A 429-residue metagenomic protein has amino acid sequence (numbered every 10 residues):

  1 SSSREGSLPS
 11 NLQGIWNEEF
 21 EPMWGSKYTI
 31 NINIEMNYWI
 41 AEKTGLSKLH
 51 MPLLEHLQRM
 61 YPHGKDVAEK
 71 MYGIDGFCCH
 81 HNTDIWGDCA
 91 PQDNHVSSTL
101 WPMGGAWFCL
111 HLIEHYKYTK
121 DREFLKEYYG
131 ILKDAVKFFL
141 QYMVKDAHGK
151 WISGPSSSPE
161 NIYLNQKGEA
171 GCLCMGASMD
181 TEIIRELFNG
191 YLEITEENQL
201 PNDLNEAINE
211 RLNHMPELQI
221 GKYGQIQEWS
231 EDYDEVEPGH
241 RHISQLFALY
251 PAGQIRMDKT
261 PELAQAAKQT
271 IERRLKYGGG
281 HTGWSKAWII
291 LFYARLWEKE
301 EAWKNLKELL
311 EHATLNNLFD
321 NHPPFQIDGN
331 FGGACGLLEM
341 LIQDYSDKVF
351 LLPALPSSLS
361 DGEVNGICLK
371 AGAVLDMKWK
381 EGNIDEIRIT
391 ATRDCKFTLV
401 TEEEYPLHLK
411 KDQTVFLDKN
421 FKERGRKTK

Functional and structural regions predicted by a protein language model:
S1-E5, G76: Conserved oxyanion/phosphate-binding beta-strand-loop segments in alpha/beta enzyme cores
S3, P9-W24, N33, I40 (+7 more regions): Primarily short, surface-exposed interaction patches in extracytoplasmic proteins
G6-P22, V67-M71, V144-S157, I162 (+3 more regions): Glycine- and aromatic-rich loop/turn segments at beta-sheet edges
G14-E21, T270-R273, A391-L399: Short secondary-structure subsegments characteristic of cysteine-rich extracellular domains
G14-G25, H80-L100, S156-G176, H312-P323: Acidic/His metal-coordination segments adjacent to aromatic residues that form catalytic metal sites in metalloenzymes
I30-I74, I85-A90, S97-Y118, R122 (+4 more regions): Active-site core of glycosidic bond-cleaving carbohydrate-active enzymes
D134, F138-I194: Acidic/histidine-rich catalytic neighborhood
E298-G425: Non-catalytic C-terminal accessory modules of carbohydrate-active enzymes
